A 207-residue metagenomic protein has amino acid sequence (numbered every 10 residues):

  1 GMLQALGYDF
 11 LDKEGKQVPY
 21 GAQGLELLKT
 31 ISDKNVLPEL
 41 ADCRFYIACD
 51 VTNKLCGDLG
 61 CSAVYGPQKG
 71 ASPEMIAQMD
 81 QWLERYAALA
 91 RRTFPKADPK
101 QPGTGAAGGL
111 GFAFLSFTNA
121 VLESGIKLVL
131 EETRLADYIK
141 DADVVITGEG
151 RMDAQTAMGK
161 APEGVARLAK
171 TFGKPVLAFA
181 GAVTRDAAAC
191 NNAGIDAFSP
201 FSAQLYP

Functional and structural regions predicted by a protein language model:
G1-R44: Glycine/threonine-rich beta-strand-loop-alpha-helix active-site module that forms ligand/phosphate-binding
Q17, N35-A41, L55-G57, D137-I139 (+2 more regions): Solvent-exposed alpha-helices and their adjacent loops that cap or buttress functional pockets in soluble metabolic
R44-T52, T147, L177-G181: Short beta-strand segments
V51-F94: Acidic, glycine-rich loop-and-beta core segments that form the ion-binding/anion-interacting portion of active sites
Q78-V145: Oxyanion-binding "anion nests"
V144, G150-P207: C-terminal non-catalytic interaction/assembly regions of soluble proteins
